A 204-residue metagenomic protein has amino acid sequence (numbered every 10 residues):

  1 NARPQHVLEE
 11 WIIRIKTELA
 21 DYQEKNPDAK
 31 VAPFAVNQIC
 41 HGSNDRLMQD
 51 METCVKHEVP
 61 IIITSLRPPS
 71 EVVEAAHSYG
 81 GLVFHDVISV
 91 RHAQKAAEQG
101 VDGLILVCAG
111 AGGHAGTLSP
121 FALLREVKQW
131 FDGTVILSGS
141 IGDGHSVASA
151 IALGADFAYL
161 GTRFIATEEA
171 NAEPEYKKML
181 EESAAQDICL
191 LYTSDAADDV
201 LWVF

Functional and structural regions predicted by a protein language model:
N1-R3, L106-H114, V147-E173: Glycine-rich phosphate-binding active-site loops on the catalytic face of alpha/beta enzymes
N1-T134: Active-site entrance/lid segments in N-terminal catalytic domains of soluble metabolic enzymes
W11-I12, E168-S183: C-terminal helical cap(s) of enzyme catalytic domains, especially alpha/beta-barrels
R91-Q99, G142-D156: Catalytic cores of alpha/beta
L137-I141: Glycine-rich adenosine-cofactor-binding loop
K177-K178, C189-L191: N-terminal secretory/targeting leader peptides
Y192-D199: Conserved small/polar residues in nucleotide/adenosyl-binding loops
